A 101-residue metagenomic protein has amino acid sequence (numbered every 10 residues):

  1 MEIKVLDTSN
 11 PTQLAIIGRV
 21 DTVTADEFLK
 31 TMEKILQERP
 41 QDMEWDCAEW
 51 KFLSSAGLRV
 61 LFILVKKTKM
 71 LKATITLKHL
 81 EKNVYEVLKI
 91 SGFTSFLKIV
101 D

Functional and structural regions predicted by a protein language model:
M1-A15: Short beta-strand/loop segment at the start of cytosolic alpha/beta domains
R19-F96: Amphipathic alpha-helical interaction surfaces in cytosolic regulatory modules
K98-D101: Short acidic-hydrophobic, aromatic-tinged amphipathic segments that line or gate anion-handling sites
